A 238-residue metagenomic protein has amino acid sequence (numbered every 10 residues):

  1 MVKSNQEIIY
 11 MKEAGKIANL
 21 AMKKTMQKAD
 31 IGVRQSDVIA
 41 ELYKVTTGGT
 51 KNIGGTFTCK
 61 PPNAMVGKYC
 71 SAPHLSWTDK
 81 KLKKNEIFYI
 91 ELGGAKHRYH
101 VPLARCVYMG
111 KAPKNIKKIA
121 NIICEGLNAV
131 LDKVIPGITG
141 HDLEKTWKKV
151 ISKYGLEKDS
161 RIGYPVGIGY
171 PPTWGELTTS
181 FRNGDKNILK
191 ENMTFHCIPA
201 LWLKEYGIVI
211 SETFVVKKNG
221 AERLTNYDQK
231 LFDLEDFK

Functional and structural regions predicted by a protein language model:
M1-K238: Active-site neighborhoods and metal-handling regions in enzymes and metal-associated proteins
